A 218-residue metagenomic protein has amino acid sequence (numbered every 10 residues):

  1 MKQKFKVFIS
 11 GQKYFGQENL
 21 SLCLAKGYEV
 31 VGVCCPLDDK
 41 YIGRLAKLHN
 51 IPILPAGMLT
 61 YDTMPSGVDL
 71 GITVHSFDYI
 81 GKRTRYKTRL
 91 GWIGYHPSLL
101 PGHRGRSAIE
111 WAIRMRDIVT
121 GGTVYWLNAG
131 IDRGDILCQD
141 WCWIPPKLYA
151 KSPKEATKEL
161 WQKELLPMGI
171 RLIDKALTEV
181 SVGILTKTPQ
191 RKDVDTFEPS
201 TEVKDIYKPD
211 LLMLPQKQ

Functional and structural regions predicted by a protein language model:
M1-P36: N-terminal Rossmann-like dinucleotide-binding module
F5, L70-L211: Donor/substrate-binding cores of folate-linked one-carbon enzymes
K26, H49-N50, K87-T88: Short, structured coil segments at secondary-structure junctions
L37-N50: N-terminal beta-loop-helix "entrance" segment that forms/cooperates in small-molecule cofactor or anionic ligand
P52-M58: Short acidic-hydrophobic, aromatic-tinged amphipathic segments that line or gate anion-handling sites
L59-D69: Short amphipathic alpha-helix with an adjacent loop that forms part of the alpha/beta core around
Q216-Q218: C-terminal accessory region of SF2 helicases/translocases
